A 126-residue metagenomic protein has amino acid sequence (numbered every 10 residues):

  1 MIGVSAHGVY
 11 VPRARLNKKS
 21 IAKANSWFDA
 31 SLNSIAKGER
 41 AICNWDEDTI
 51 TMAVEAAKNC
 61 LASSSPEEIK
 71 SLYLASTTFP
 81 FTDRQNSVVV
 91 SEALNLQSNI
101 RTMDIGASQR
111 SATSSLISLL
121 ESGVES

Functional and structural regions predicted by a protein language model:
M1-Y73, T82-R84: Conserved active-site "lid/cap" helical segment
L32-N33, R40-E47, T78-S126: Conserved catalytic cysteine-centered active-site region of acyl-thioester-dependent Claisen-condensing enzymes
